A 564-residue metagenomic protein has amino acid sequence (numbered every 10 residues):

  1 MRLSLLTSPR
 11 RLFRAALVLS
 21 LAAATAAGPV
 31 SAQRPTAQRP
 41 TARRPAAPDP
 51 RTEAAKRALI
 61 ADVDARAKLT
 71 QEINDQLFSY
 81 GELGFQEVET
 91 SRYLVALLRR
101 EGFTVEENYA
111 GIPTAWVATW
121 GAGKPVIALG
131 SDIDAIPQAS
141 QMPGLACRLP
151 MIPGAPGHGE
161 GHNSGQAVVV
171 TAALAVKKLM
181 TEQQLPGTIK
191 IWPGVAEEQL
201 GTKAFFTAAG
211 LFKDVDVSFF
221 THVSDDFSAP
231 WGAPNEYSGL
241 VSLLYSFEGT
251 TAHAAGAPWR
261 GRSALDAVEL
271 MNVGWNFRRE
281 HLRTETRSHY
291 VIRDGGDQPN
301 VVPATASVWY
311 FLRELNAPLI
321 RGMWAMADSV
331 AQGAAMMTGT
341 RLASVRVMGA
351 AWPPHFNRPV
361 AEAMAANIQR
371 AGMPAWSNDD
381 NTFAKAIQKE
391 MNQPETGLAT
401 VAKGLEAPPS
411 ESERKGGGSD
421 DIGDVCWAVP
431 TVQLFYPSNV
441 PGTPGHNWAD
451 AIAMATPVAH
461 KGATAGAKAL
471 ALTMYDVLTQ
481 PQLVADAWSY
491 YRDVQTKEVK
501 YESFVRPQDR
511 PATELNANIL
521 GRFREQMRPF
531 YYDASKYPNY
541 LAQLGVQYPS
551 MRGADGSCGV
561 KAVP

Functional and structural regions predicted by a protein language model:
R2-L17: Bacterial N-terminal signal peptides that target proteins for export
R14-A26: Bacterial N-terminal signal peptides
A27-Q33: Boundary at the C-terminal end of the N-terminal hydrophobic targeting segment
R34, R39, R44, D49-H158 (+1 more regions): Acidic/His- and Gly-rich active-site-bordering loop/insert found across diverse amide/peptide-bond hydrolases
R43, L265-P564: Metal-dependent amide/peptide-bond hydrolase catalytic core, centered on the "pita-bread" metallohydrolase fold
D62-T70, N74, F78-G81, G102 (+7 more regions): Sec/Tat-exported extracytoplasmic proteins
L77, A118, L129, H162 (+9 more regions): Divalent metal-coordination and catalytic microenvironments
L149-G157, N163-S164, M180-P303, R313 (+1 more regions): Histidine/acidic-residue-rich, glycine-tolerant segments that coordinate divalent metal ions
